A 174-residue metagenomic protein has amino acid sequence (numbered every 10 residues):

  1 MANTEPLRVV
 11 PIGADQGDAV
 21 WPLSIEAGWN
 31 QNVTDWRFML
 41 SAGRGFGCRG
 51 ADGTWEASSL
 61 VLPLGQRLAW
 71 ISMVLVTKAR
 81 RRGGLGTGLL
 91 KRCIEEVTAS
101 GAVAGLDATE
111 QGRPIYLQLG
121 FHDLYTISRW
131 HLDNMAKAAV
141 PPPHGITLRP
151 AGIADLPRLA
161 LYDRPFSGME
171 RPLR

Functional and structural regions predicted by a protein language model:
P6-A19, I146-R158: A short beta-loop-alpha structural element at the N-terminal edge of CoA-dependent acyl/N-acetyltransferase catalytic
D15-G17, W21-L75, E170-R174: A conserved beta-strand-loop-helix scaffold within acyl/acetyltransferase catalytic domains
C48, L62, I94-E95, E110-Q111: Core nucleotidyl-transferase/polymerase catalytic module
V76, R82-E95, Q118: Conserved acetyl-CoA-binding loop-helix of GNAT-fold acetyltransferases
V97-T109: Conserved GNAT acetyl-CoA-binding A-motif
F121-R174: Amide-forming acyltransferase catalytic core, primarily the GNAT-like/NAT-type and related acyltransferase folds
